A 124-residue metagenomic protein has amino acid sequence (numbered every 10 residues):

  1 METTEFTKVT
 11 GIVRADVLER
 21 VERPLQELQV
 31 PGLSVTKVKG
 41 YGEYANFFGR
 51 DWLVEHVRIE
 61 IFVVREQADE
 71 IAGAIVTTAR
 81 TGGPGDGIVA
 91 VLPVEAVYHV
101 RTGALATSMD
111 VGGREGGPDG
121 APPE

Functional and structural regions predicted by a protein language model:
M1-E124: Positively charged, small/polar-rich N-terminal and surface patches that mediate targeting and assembly and bind
